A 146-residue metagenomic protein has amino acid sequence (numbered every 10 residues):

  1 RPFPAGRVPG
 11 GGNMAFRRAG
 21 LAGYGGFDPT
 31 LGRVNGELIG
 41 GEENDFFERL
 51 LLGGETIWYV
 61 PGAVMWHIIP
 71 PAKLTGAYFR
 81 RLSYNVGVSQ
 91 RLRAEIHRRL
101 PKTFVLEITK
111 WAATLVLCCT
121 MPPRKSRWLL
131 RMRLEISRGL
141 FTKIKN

Functional and structural regions predicted by a protein language model:
R1-P2, Y24, T75: General structural signal for secondary-structure boundaries
R1-R7, G11: Short, flexible, basic/aromatic active-site loop/helix in glycosyltransferases
G11-G25, T30-A63: A short, conserved alpha-helix in the catalytic core of glycosyltransferases
R33-I39, W66-S89, E95: Nucleotide-sugar-dependent glycosyltransferase catalytic core
R81-V88, E95-N146: Non-catalytic, C-terminal membrane-associated alpha-helical segments of glycosyltransferases
